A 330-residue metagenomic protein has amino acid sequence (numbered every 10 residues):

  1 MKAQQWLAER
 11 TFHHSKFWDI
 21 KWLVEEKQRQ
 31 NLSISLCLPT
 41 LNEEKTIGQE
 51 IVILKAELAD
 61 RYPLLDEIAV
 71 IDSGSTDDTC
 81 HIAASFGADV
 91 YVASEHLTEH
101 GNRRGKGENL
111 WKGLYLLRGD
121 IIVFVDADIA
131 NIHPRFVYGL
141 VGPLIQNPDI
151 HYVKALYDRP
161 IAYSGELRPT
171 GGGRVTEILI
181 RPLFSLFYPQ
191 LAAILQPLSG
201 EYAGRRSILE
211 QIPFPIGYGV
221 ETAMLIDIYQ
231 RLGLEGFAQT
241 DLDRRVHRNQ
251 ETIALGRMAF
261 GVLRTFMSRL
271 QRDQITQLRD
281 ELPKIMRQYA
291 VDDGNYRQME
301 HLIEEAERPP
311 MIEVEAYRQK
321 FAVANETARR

Functional and structural regions predicted by a protein language model:
M1-A56: N-proximal low-complexity "stem/linker" segments adjacent to membrane-targeting elements
M1-F12, Q250-R330: Terminal low-complexity segments of carbohydrate-biosynthetic enzymes
S33-S35, E67, I228: Cell-envelope/extracellular polymer assembly enzymes that use nucleotide-activated donors
D66, C80-E108, L116: Conserved donor nucleotide-binding strand/loop of the catalytic core
D72-C80: A conserved acidic beta->alpha catalytic loop
T98-K106, L110, I132-R206: Acceptor/aglycone-binding surface of glycosyltransferases and processive sugar-polymer synthases
I122: Short aromatic/hydrophobic "clamp" motif used to bind/position activated sugar donors
G171-F266: Conserved catalytic loops of nucleotide-sugar-dependent glycosyltransferases that act on lipid-linked
